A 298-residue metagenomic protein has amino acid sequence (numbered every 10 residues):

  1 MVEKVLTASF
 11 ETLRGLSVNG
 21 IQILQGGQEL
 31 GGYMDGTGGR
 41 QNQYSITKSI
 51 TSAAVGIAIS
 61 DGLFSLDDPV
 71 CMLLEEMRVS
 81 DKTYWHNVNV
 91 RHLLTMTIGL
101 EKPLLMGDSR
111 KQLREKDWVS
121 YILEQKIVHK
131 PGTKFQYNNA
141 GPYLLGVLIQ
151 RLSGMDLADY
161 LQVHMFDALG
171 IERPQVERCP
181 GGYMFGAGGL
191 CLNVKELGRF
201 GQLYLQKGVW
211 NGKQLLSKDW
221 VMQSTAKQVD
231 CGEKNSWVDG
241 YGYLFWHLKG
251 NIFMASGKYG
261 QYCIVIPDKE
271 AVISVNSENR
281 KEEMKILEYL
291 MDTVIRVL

Functional and structural regions predicted by a protein language model:
E3-T37, C263-I264, E270-S274: A short, well-structured edge-of-sheet supersecondary motif
Q25, G257-L298: Structured C-terminal helix/loop/strand segments within mature extracytoplasmic catalytic/sensor domains
G27, N42-D67, L93, L145-I149 (+1 more regions): Active-site SXXK
G62-F64, L105, L152-D159, G208-L216: Structural helix-adjacent loops and short alpha-helical linkers that scaffold large soluble proteins
L63-L100, E124, L152-L192: Active-site helix/loop module of the DD-peptidase/beta-lactamase fold, centered on the serine-lysine SxxK catalytic
L100-Y137, G141-R178: A small/polar active-site loop signature that marks catalytic segments
L144-L148, G186-V209, Q261-N276: Active-site-proximal alpha-helical segments within enzyme catalytic domains
V221-I273: Active-site Gly/Thr loop motif
